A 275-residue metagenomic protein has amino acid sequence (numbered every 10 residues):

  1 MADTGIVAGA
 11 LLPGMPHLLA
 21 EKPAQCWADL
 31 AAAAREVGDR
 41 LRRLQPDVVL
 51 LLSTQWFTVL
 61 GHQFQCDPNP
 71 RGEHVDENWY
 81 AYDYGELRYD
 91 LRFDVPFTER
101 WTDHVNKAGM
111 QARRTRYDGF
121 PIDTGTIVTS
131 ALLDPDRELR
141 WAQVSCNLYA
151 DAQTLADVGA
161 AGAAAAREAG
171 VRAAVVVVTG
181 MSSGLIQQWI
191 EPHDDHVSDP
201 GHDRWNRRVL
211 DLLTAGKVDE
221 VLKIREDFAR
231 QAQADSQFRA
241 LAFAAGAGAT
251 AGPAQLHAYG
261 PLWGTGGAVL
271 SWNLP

Functional and structural regions predicted by a protein language model:
M1-D47, T58-D157, Q188-P275: Flexible, D/E/H-enriched segments
D47-S53, V171-M181: Beta-strand elements within well-structured catalytic alpha/beta cores of enzymes that handle phosphate/sulfate esters
E138, A160-A169, A173: Non-transmembrane, aqueous-exposed alpha-helical and coiled segments at domain scale
G184-L185: Short, solvent-exposed loop/turn segments at secondary-structure junctions
